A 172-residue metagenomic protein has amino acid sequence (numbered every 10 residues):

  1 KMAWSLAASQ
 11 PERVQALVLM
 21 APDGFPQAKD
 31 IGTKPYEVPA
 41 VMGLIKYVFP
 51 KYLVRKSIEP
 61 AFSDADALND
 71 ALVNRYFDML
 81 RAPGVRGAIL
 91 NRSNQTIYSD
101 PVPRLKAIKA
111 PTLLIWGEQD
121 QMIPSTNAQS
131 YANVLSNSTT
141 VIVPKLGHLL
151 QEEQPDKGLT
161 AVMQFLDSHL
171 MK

Functional and structural regions predicted by a protein language model:
K1-M2, L149: Short alpha-helical segment within the catalytic ATP-binding CA
W4, A8, Q15-K46: Flexible "cap/lid" loop of the alpha/beta hydrolase fold
P11-E12, K109-A110, S136-N137: Active-site acidic short loop of glycosyltransferases
A28, T33-K34, Y47-A107: Conserved alpha/beta-hydrolase catalytic His-Asp/Glu region
I108, L114-W116, D120: Short beta-strand/loop motif that positions the catalytic acidic residue of the alpha/beta-hydrolase fold
Q121-N127: Conserved alpha/beta-hydrolase "acid-adjacent" motif
Q129-S138: Active-site-adjacent alpha-helix of alpha/beta-hydrolase-fold enzymes
S138-K172: Catalytic active-site module of serine/aspartate enzymes centered on a nucleophile-bearing elbow/loop
